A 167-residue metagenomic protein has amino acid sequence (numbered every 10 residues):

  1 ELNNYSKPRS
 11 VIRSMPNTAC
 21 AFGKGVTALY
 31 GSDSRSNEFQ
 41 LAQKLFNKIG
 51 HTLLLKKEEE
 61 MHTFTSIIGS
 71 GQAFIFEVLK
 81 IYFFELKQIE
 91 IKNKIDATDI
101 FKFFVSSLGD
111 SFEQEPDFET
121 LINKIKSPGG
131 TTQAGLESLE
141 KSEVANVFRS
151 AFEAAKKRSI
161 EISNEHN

Functional and structural regions predicted by a protein language model:
E1-L29: Rossmann-like NAD(P)(H) cofactor-binding subdomain of soluble oxidoreductases
N3-S10, D33-S36, L41-T52: Non-catalytic terminal and connector segments of soluble metabolic enzymes
C20-G23, K48-S70, K92-I95, E119 (+1 more regions): Conserved Rossmann-fold dehydrogenase catalytic segment
A28-D33, L55: Short beta-strand-to-turn element immediately C-terminal to the catalytic PLP-Schiff-base lysine in fold type I
L41-L45, I81-Y82, I89-P116: Catalytic phosphate-donor-binding core of small-molecule kinases
E60-T63, S70-L86, F101-K102: Active-site pocket-lining segment
D99-N167: NAD(P)-dependent Rossmann-like dehydrogenase/reductase catalytic/cofactor-binding core
